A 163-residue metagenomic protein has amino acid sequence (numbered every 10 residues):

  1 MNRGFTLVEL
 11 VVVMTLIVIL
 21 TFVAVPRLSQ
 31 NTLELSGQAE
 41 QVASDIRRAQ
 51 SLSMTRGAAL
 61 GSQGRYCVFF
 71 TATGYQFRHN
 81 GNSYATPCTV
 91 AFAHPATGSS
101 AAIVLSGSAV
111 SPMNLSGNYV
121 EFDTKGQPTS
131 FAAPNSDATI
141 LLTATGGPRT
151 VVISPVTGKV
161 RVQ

Functional and structural regions predicted by a protein language model:
M1-L28: N-terminal single-pass transmembrane signal-anchor helix
L33-S62: Membrane-proximal N-terminal amphipathic helix
L52, N114-S130: Charged, amphipathic alpha-helical segments
T55, G74, L141, T150 (+1 more regions): Conserved functional hotspots that engage anionic ligands or polymers and/or phospholipid headgroups
S62-E121, V162: Type IV pilin-like appendage domain
D123-T129, T145-Q163: Low-complexity, S/T/G/P-rich flexible repeat/linker segments used as non-globular hinges and stalks within
S136-A144: Short conserved beta-strand and strand-loop elements enriched in small hydrophobics with frequent Asp/Gly
